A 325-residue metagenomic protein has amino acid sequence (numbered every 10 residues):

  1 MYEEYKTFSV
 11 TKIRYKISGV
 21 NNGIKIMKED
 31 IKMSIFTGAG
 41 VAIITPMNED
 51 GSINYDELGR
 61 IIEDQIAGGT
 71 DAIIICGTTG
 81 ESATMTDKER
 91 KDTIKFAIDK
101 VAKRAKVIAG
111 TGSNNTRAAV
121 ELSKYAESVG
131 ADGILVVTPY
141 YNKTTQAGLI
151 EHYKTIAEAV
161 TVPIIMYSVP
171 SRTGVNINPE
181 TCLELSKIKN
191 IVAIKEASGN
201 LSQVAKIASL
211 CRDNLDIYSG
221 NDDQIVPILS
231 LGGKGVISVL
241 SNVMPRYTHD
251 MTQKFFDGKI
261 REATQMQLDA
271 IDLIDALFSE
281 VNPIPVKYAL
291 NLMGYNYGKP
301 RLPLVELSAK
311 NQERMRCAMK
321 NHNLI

Functional and structural regions predicted by a protein language model:
Y2, T11-K25, E29: Short, positively charged and aromatic/hydrophobic N-terminal segments
E29-V41, T45-G174: Active-site beta->alpha loop and helix N-cap motifs at the rims of alpha/beta catalytic domains
L58, R90, I94, A119 (+7 more regions): A general structural signal for well-ordered alpha-helical segments in protein cores
K95-A102, K124-E127, A157-E158, S186 (+3 more regions): Surface-exposed amphipathic alpha-helices with a cationic face
D99-A105, V129-G130, V160-V162, K187-N190 (+4 more regions): Short helix-capping segments at alpha-helix termini
A131-G133, Y140-T145, L149-K234: Ligand/cofactor pocket segment of small-molecule handling proteins
D223-I325: Structured C-terminal cap/extension of enzyme domains
